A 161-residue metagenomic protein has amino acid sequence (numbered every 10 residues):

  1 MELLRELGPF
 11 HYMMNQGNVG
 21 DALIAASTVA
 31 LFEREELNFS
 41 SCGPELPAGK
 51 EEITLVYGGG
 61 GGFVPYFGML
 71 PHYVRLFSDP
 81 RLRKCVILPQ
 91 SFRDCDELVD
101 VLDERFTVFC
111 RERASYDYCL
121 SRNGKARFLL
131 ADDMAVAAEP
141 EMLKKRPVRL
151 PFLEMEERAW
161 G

Functional and structural regions predicted by a protein language model:
M1-G161: Active-site anion-handling motifs in enzyme catalytic cores
